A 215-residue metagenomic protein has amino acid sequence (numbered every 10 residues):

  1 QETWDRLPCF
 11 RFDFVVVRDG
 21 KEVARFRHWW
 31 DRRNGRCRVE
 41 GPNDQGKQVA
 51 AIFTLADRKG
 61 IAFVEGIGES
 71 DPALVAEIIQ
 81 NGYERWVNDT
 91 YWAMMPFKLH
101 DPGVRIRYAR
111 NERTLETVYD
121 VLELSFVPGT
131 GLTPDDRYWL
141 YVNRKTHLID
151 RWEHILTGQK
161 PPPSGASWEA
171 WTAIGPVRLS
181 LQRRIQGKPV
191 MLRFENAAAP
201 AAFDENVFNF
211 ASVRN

Functional and structural regions predicted by a protein language model:
E2-G68: N-terminal mature ectodomain segment of secretory-pathway/periplasmic proteins
F12, V39, G60, I106 (+3 more regions): Well-ordered beta-strand positions enriched in small/hydrophobic/aromatic, beta-favoring residues
D19-V23, Q45-Q48, R85-W86, G131-T133 (+2 more regions): Solvent-exposed loop/turn segments connecting transmembrane beta-strands in outer-membrane beta-barrel proteins
A24, A50, V64, E69-D71 (+4 more regions): A sequence-level detector of short linear motifs
H28-N34, L55-R58, V75-I78, E169-T172 (+1 more regions): A short, sequence-level motif marking secondary-structure junctions
D57-D136, T157-P162, A211-N215: Flexible, processing/modification-adjacent segments and terminal tails in exported/periplasmic/extracellular proteins
R113-S212: Gly/Pro-enriched, hydrophobic low-complexity segments that function as extracytoplasmic propeptides/linkers
